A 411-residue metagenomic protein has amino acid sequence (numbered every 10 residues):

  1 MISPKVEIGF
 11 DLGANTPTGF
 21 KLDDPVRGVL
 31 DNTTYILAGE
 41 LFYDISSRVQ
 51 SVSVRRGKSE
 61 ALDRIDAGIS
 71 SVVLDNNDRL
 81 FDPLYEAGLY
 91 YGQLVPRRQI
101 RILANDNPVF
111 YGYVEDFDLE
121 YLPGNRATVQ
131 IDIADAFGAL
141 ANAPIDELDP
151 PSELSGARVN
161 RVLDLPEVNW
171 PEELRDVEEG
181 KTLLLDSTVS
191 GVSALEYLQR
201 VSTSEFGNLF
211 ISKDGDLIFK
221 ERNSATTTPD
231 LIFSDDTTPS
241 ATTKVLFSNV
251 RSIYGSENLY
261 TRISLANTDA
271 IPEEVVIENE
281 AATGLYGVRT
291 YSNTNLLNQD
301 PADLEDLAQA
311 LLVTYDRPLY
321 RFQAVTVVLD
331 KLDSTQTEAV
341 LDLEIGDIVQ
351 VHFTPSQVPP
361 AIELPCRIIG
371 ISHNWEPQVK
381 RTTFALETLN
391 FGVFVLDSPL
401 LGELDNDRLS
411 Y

Functional and structural regions predicted by a protein language model:
M1-E153, L185-F206, A241-L246, L329-L332: Assembly/oligomerization scaffold segments
M1-S46, S152, E196-Q378, N390-Y411: Acidic, small/polar-enriched beta strand-loop surface segments
G68, F110, A127-V129, G215 (+3 more regions): Envelope-exposed proteins and targeting segments
V73, L103, D132-A134, Q350-H352 (+2 more regions): Residue-level recognition of well-ordered beta-strand positions that form the cores of beta-sheet-rich folds across
L74-D78, I133-G138, V189, F219-T228 (+1 more regions): Secondary-structure transition/turn motif
V109, V168-W170, I362: Helix N-cap/coil-helix junction residues
G124-P144, P377-P399: Short solvent-exposed strand/turn elements
A141, V159-V189: N-terminal export/assembly leaders
